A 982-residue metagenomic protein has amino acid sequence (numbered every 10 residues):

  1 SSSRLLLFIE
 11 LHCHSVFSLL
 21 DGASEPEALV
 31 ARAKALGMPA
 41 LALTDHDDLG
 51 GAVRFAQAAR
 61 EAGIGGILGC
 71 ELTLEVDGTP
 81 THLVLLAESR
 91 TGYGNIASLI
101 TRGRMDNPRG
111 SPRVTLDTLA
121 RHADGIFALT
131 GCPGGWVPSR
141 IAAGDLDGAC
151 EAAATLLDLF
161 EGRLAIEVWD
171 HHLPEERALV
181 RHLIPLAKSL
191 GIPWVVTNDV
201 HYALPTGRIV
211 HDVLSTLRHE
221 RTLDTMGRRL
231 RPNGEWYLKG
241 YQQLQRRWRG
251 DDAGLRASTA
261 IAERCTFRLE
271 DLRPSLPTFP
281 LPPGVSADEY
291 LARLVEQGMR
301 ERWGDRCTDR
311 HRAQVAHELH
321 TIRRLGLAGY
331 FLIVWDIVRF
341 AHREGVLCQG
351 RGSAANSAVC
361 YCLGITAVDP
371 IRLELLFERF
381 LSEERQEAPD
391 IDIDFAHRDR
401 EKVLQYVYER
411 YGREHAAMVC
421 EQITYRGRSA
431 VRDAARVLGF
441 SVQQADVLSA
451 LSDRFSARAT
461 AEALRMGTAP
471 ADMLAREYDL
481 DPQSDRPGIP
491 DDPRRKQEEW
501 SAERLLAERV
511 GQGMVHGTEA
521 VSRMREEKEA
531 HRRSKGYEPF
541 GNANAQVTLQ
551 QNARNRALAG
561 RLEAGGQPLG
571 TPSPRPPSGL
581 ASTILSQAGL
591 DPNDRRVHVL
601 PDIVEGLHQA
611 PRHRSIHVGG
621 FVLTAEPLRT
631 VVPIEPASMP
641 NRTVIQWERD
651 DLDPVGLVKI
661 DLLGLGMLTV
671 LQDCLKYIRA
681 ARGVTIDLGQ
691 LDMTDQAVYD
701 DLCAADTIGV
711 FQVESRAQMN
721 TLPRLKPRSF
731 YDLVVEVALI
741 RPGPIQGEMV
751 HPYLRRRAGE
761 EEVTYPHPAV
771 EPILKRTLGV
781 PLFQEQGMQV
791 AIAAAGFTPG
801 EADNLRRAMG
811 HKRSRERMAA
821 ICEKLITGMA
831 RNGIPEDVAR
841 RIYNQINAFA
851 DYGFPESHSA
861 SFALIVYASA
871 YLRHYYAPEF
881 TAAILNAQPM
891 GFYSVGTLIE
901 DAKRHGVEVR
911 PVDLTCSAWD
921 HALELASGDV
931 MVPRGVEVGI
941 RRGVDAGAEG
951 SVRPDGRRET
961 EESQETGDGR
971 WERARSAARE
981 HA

Functional and structural regions predicted by a protein language model:
S1-S3: Short, small-residue-biased leader/transition segments that mark boundaries at the very start of proteins
L5-D929, P933-D945, R975-A982: Alpha-helical scaffold/interaction cores of sigma-54-like transcription cofactors and many family A DNA polymerases
R525, E529-H531, R957, E961-R973: Intrinsically disordered, glycine-rich low-complexity segments
A564, A946-E949, R953-P954, R958: Compositionally biased, low-complexity flexible segments
R934, S951, E962-Q964: Intrinsically disordered, low-complexity terminal regions enriched in Ser/Thr/Gln/Glu/Pro/Gly/Ala
